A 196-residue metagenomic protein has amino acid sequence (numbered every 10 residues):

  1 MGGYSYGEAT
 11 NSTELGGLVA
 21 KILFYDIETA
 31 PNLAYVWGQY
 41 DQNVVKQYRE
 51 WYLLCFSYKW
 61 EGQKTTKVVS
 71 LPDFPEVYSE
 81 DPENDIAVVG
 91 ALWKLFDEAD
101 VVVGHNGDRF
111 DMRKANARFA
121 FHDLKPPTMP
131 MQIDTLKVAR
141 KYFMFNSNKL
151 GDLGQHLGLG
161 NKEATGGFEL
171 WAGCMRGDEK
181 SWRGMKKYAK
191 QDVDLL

Functional and structural regions predicted by a protein language model:
G2-T10, E14, K187-L196: Acidic two-metal-ion nuclease catalytic site recognized across multiple nuclease folds, prominently DnaQ/RNase D-T
Y4, N11-D97: Conserved RNase H-like, two-metal-ion catalytic cores of nucleic-acid enzymes
Y4-G7, F110-R113, L170-W171: Short, motif-level signal for alpha-helix interfacial/capping segments enriched in acidic residues and aromatics/proline
G16-V19, L124-K125, S181-W182: Short hydrophobic "helix-edge" motifs at membrane interfaces and signal-peptide entry regions
D26-E28, D111, D134, D192: Acidic active-site catalytic centers that drive phospho-/nucleotidyl reactions and related ester hydrolyses
G62-H156: Conserved DEDDh/DEDDy metal-dependent 3′-5′ exonuclease domain
V103, K149-L196: Acidic, Mg2+-coordinating catalytic module of metal-dependent nucleases/exonucleases that use a two-metal-ion mechanism
